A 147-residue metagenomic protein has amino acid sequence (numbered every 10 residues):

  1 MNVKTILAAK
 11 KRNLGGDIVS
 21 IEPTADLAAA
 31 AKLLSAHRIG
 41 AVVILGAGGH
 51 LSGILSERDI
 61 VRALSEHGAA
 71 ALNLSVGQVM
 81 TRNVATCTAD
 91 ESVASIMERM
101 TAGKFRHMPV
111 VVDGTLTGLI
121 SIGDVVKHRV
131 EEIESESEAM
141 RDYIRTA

Functional and structural regions predicted by a protein language model:
M1-A147: Tandem CBS (Cystathionine beta-synthase) repeat/Bateman regulatory domains
